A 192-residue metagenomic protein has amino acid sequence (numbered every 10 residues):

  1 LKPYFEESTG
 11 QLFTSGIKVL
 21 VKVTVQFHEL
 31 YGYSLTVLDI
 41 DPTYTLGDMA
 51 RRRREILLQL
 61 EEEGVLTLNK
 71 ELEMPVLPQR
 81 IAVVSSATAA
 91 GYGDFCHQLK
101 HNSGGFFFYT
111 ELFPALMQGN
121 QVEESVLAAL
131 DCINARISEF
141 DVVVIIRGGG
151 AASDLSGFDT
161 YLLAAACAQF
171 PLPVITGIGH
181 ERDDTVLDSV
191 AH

Functional and structural regions predicted by a protein language model:
K2-V21: Short nucleic-acid-contacting surface segments enriched for D/E, G, S/T with interspersed K/R
Q11-L12, L72-P75, I178: Replace "in large, NTP-powered and nucleic-acid-processing enzymes" with "in large, NTP-powered factors and other
S15-I17, E29-Y31, P75-L77, A89 (+1 more regions): Short flexible coil/turn linkers enriched for glycine and charged/polar residues that connect secondary-structure
L20-E55: OB-fold/S1-family single-stranded nucleic acid-binding modules
L20-T24, V65-E71, Q98-L99: Short, charged beta->alpha transition segments
G32-P42, P75-Q79, V186-H192: Acidic/polar active-site rim loop that often engages polyanionic ligands
T43-P75: Short N-terminal or domain-adjacent regulatory/targeting segments
A82-H192: Short glycine/threonine-rich loop/turn motifs
